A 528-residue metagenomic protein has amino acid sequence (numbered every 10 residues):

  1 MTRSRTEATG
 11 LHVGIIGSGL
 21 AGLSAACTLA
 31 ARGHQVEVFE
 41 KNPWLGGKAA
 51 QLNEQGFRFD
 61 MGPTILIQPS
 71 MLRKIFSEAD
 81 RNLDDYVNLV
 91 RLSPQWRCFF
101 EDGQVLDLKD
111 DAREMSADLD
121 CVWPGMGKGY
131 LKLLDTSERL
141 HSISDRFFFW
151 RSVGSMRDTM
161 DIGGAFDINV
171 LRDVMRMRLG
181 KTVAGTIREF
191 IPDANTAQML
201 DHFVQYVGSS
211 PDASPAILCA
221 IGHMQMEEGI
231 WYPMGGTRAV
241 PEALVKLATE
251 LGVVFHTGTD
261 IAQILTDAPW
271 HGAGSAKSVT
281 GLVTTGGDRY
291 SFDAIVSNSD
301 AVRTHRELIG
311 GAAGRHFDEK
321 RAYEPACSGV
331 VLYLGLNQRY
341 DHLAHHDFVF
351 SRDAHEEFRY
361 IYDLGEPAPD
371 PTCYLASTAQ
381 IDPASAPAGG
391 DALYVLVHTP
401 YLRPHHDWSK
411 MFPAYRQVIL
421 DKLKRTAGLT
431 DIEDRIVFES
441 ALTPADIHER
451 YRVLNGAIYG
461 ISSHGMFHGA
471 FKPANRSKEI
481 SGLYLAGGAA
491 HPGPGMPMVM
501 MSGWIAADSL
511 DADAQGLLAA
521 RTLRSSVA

Functional and structural regions predicted by a protein language model:
M1-V13, A31-R32, G465-H468, A514-A528: Extreme N-terminal leader/targeting segments of oxidoreductases
E7-R146: N-terminal glycine-rich phosphate/pyrophosphate-binding loop and immediately adjacent elements
E101-A213: Rossmann-like flavin
V174-V183, M226-K246, D407-Y415: Short beta-strand to alpha-helix junction loop
D193-V207, D370-A376, L429-P492: A glycine-rich dinucleotide-binding beta-alpha-beta segment and adjacent secondary-structure elements that constitute
A220-V279: Helical element adjacent to the flavin cofactor pocket in flavoenzyme catalytic cores
V253, A262-P387: Mid-domain catalytic core of redox enzymes that form a hydrophobic substrate pocket/lid adjacent to a catalytic redox
N337-L442, I447: C-terminal segments that line or cap access tunnels to active or ligand-binding sites in enzymes and enzyme-associated
